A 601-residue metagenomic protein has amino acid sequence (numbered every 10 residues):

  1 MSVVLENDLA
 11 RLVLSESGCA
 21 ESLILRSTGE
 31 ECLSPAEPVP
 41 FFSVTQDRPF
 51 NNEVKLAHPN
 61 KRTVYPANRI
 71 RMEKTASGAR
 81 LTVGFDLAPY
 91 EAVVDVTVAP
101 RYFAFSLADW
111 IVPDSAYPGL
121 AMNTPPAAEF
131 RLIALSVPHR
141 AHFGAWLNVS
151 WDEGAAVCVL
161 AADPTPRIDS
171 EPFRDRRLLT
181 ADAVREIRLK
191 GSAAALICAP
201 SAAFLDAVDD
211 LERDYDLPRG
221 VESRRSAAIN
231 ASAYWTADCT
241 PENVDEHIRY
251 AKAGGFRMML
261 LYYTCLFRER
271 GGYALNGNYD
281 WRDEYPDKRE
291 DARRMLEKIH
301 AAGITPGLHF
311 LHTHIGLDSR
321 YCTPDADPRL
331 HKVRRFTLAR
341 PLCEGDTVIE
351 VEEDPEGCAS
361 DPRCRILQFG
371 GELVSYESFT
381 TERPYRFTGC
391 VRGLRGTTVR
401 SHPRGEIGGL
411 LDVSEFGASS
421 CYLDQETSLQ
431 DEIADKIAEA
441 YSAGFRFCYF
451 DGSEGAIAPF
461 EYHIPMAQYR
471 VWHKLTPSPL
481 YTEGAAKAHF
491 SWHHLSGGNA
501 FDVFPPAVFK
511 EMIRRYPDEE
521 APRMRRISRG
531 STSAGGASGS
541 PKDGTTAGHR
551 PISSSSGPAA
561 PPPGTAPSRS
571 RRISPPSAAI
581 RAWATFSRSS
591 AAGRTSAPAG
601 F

Functional and structural regions predicted by a protein language model:
M1-R224, H549-R550: N-terminal accessory beta-strand-rich subdomains and adjacent acidic, glycine-rich linkers that precede catalytic cores
L14-S17, Q468-F601: Active-site-proximal substrate-binding groove within the catalytic cores of carbohydrate-active enzymes
F85-L87, V98-P100, D109-I111, C265 (+5 more regions): Short, flexible loop/turn elements at secondary-structure junctions
L211-T240, A359, C364-Q368, P384 (+2 more regions): Mobile, glycine- and charge-enriched loop segments and immediately flanking short secondary-structure elements within
S226-R335, D412-A438, A443-A458, Y462-M466: Aromatic-lined carbohydrate-binding/catalytic grooves of carbohydrate-active enzymes
L266-G271, T313-D318, S375, T397 (+6 more regions): Flexible loop/turn segments at secondary-structure boundaries
A292-G316, Y321, R329-T337, C343-G345 (+3 more regions): Carbohydrate-binding surfaces of carbohydrate-active enzymes
H312-V399: Autoprocessing Asn-cyclization modules and mimics
